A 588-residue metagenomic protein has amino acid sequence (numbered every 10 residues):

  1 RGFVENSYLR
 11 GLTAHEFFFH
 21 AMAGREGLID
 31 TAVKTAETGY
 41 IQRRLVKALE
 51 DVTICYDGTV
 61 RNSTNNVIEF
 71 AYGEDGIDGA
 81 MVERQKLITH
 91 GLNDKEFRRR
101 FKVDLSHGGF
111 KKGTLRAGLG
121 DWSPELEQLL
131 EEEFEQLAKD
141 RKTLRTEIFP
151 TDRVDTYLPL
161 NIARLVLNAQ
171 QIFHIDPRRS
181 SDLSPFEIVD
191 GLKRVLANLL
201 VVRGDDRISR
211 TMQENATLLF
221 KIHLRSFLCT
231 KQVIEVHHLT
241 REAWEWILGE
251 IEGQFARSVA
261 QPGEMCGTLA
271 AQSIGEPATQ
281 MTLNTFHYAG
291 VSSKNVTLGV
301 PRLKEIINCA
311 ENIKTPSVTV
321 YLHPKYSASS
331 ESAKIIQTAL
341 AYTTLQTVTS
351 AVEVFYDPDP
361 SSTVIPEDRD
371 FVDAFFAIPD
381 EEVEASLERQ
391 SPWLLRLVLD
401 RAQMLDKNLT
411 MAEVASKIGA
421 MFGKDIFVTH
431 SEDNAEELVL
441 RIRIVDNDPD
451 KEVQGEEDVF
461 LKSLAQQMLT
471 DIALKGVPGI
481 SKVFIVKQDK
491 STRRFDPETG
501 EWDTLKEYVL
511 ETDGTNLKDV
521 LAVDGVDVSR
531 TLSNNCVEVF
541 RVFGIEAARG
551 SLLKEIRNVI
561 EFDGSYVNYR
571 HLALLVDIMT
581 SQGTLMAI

Functional and structural regions predicted by a protein language model:
G2-A21: Function-dense linear segments that define catalytic or interfacial modules in macromolecule-processing proteins
A14, F18, G27-T35, I41-I588: Intrinsically disordered, low-complexity regulatory segments
